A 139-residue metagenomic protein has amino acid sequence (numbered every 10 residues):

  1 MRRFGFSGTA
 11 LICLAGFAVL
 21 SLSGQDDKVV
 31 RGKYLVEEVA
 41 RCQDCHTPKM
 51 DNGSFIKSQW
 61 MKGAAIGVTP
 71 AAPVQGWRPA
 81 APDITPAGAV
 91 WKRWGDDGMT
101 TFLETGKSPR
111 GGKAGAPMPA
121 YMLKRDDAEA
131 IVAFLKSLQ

Functional and structural regions predicted by a protein language model:
M1-F4: N-terminal secretory signal peptides that target proteins for export/translocation
G8-A18: Bacterial N-terminal signal peptides
V19-E38, M50-F55: Electrostatic cytochrome c docking/interface patches
G32, V39-K49, I131, L135: The canonical Cys-X-X-Cys-His
A40, M61-G98, P119-A128: Electron-transfer interface patches adjacent to heme c in soluble/periplasmic c-type cytochromes and di-/multiheme
D96, R110, F134-L138: Ligand-binding pocket scaffold of soluble enzyme catalytic domains
T105-P109: Glycine-rich, acidic and aromatic/proline-enriched surface loops and short helix-turn segments that act as binding
K113-P119: Surface-exposed aromatic
